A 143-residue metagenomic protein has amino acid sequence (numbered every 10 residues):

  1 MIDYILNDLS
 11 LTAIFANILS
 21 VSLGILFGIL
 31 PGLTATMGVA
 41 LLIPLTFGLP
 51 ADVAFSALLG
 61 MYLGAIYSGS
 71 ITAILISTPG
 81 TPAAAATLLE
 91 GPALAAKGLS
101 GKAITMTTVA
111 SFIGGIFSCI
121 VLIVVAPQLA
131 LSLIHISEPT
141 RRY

Functional and structural regions predicted by a protein language model:
M1-L11: Short, strongly hydrophobic alpha-helical membrane anchors
S20-A35, G64-S77: Transmembrane alpha-helix interface/packing and boundary motifs in multi-pass membrane proteins, characterized by
G38-Y62, L133: Membrane-interfacial helix-loop connectors
D52-S56, A95-A110: Membrane-interface alpha-helices at helix entry/exit sites of multi-pass transporters
S56, G60-L89: Juxtamembrane transmembrane-helix boundary signature
T105-V121: Helix-loop-helix module between adjacent transmembrane segments
I134-Y143: Single conserved hydrophobic/aromatic residue that forms the stacking wall/gate of nucleotide- or nucleobase-binding
